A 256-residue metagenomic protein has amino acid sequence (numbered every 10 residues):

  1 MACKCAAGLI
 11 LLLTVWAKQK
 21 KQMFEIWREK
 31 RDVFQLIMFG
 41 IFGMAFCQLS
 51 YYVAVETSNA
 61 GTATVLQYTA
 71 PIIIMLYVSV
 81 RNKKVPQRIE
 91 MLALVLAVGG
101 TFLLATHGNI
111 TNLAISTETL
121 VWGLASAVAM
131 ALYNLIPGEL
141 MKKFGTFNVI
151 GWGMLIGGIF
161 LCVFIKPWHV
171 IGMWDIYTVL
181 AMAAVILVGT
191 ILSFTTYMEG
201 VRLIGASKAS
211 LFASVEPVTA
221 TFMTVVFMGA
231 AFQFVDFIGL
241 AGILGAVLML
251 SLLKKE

Functional and structural regions predicted by a protein language model:
M1-A2, I26-D32, M91, T106-A129 (+2 more regions): Juxtamembrane helix-entry segments on the extracytoplasmic side of multipass membrane proteins
A2-C3, Q48, T62-T69, I136-G158 (+1 more regions): Helix-helix packing/entry segments at the starts of transmembrane helices
C5-L12, I72, V98, L155-I159 (+2 more regions): Small-residue-rich packing faces within the transmembrane alpha-helices of Major Facilitator Superfamily
L9-L12, I74-L76, V80, T111-W168: Transmembrane alpha-helical segments that form core, pore/gating elements of small-molecule transporters/exporters
L12, I37, P86-G108, L161 (+3 more regions): Hydrophobic transmembrane alpha-helices of multi-pass small-molecule transport proteins
W16-G61, L103, I186-I204: Specific transmembrane alpha-helical segments of multi-pass solute transporters/efflux pumps, especially DMT/EamA
G40-A45, L49, P71-L76, F102 (+6 more regions): Hydrophobic/small/kink-forming positions within alpha-helical transmembrane segments of polytopic membrane proteins
A54, N59, V80-N82, P86 (+6 more regions): Hydrophobic/aromatic residues within transmembrane alpha-helices of multi-pass small-molecule transporters
